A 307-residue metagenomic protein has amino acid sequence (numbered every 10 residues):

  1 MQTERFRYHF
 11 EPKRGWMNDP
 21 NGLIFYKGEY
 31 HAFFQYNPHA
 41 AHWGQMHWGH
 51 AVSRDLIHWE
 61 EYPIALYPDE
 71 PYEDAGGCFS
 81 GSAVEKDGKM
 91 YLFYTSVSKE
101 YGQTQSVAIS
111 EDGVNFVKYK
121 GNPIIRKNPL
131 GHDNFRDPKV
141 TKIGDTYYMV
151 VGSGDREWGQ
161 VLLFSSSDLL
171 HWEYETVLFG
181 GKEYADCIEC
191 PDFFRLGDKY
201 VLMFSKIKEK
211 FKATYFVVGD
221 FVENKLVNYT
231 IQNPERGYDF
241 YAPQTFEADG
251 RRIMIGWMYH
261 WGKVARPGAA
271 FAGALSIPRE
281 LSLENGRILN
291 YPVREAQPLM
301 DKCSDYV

Functional and structural regions predicted by a protein language model:
M1-I188, R195-G237, G256-Y306: Beta-rich carbohydrate-recognition and catalytic domains
P243-T245: Classical nucleotidyltransferase
E247-D249: Structural secondary-structure packing elements that flank or coincide with functional cores
